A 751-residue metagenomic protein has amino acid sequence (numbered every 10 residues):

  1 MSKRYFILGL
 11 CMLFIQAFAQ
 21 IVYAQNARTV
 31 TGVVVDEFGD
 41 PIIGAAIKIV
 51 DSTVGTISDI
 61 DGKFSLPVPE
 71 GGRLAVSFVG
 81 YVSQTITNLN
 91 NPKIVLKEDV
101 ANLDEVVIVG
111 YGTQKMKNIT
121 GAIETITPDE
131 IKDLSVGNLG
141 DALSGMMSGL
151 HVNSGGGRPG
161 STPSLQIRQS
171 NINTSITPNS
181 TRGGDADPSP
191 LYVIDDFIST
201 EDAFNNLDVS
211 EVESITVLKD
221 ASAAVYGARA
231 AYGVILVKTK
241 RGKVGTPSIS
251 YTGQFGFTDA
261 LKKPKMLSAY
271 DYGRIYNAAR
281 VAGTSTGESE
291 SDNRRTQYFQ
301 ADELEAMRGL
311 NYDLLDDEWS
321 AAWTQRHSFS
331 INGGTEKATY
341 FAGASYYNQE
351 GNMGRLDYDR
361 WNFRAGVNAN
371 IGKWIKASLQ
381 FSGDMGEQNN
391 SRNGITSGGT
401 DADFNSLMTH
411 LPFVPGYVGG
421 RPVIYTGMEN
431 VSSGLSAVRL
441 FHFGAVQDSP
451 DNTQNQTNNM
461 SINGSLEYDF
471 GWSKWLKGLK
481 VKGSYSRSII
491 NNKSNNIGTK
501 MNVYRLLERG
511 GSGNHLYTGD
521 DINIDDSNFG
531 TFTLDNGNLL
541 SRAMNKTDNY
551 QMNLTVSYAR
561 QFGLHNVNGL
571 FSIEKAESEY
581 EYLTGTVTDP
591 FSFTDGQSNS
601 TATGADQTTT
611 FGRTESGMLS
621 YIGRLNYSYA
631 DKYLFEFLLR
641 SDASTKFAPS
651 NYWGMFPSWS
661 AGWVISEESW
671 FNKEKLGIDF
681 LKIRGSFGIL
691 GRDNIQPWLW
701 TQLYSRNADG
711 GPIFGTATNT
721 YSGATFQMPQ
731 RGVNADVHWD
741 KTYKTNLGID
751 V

Functional and structural regions predicted by a protein language model:
M1-T29, S83: Cleavable N-terminal targeting peptides that direct proteins into the secretory/outer-membrane pathway or into
Y23-Q25, P92-N102, V237-G242: Conserved "repeat-terminator" motif of extracellular CCP/Sushi domains
V33-V50, R73-V82, L89-K132, G140: Short, acidic, small-residue-rich periplasmic hinge/interaction motif at the N-terminus of Gram-negative outer-membrane
T53-K63: Short, acidic Ser/Thr/Gly-rich low-complexity loop/linker segments typical of extracellular and cell-surface proteins
D61-P67, S83, N91-K93: Short, surface-exposed beta-strand/beta-hairpin micro-motifs centered on an aromatic residue
F64-S65, D141, G184, S189-P190 (+1 more regions): Short acidic/polar hinge/loop motifs at secondary-structure boundaries that mediate gating or recognition
I131, R360, G366-I375, Q380-M385 (+6 more regions): Extracellular/periplasmic, surface-exposed regions of secreted and cell-surface proteins
L134-V136, S144-I167, N173-L191, G233-V234 (+2 more regions): Residues embedded in well-ordered regular secondary structure
